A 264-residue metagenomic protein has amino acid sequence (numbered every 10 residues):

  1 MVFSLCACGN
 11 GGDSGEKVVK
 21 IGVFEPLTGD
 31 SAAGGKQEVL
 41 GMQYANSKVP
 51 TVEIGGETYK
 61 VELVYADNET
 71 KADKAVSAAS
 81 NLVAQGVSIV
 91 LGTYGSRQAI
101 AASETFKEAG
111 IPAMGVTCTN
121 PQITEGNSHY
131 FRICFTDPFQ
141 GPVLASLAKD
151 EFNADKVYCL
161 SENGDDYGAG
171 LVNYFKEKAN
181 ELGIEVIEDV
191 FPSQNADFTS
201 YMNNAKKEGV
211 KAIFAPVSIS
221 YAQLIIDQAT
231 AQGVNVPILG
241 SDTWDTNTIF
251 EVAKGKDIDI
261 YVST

Functional and structural regions predicted by a protein language model:
S4-A7: C-terminal motif of bacterial Sec signal peptides marking the signal peptidase cleavage site
N10-V18, A33-E38, V52-T124, I133 (+4 more regions): Beta-alpha junction/loop-to-helix N-cap segments that form part of ligand/metal-binding clefts
K17-V39, N46, T93, K156-E162: Short beta-strand segments enriched in small/hydrophobic residues
V23-E25, L82-Y94, M114-V116, K156-S161 (+3 more regions): Periplasmic-binding protein-like
A32-G55, N173-N180: Short, polar/charged alpha-helical segment
A109-K149, Y261-V262: Extracellular glycoside hydrolase catalytic/binding regions
Y130-S193, A212: An alpha-beta-alpha
A229-T264: Extracellular/periplasmic periplasmic-binding protein-like sensory domains
